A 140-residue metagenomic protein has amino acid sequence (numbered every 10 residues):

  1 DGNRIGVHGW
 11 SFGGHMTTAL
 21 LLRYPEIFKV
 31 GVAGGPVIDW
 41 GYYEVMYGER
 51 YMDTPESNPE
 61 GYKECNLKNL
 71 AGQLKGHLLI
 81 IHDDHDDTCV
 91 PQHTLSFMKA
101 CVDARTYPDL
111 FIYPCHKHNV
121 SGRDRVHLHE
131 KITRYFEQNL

Functional and structural regions predicted by a protein language model:
D1-L140: Active-site-proximal cap/loop segments of hydrolase catalytic domains
